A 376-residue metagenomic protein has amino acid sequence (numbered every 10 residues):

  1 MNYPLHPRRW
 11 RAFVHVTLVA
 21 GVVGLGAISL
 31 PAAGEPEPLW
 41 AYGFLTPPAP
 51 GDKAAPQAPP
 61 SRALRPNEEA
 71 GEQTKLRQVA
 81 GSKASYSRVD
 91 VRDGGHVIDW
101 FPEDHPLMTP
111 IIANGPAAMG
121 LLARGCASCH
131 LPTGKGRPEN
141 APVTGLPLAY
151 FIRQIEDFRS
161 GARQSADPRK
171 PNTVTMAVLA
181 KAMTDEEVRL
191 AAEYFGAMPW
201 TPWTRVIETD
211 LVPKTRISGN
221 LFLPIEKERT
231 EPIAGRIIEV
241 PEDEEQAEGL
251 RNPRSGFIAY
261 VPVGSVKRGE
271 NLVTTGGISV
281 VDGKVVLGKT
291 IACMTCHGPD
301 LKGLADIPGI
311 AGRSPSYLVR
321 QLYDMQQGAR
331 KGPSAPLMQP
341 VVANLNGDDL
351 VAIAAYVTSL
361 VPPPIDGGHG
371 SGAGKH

Functional and structural regions predicted by a protein language model:
M1-A12: N-terminal secretory signal peptides that target proteins for export/translocation
V14-A27: Bacterial N-terminal signal peptides
I28-A33: Sec/Tat signal peptide C-region and signal peptidase I cleavage site
G34-R124, A166-A292, Q327-H376: Flexible coil segments in periplasmic/lumen-exposed cytochrome c-class electron-transfer proteins
R124-A127, A141: Residue-level detector of short, conserved catalytic/binding motifs and their immediate flanks
S128, T295: Short, cysteine/histidine-rich loop/knuckle motifs that typically chelate Zn2+
L131-P132, P138-L146, I152-R163, A177-K181 (+6 more regions): A structural feature that tracks compact, well-ordered secondary-structure segments with a strong bias toward
G303: Short acidic/histidine- and often glycine-rich active-site loop of Leloir-type glycosyltransferases that engages
